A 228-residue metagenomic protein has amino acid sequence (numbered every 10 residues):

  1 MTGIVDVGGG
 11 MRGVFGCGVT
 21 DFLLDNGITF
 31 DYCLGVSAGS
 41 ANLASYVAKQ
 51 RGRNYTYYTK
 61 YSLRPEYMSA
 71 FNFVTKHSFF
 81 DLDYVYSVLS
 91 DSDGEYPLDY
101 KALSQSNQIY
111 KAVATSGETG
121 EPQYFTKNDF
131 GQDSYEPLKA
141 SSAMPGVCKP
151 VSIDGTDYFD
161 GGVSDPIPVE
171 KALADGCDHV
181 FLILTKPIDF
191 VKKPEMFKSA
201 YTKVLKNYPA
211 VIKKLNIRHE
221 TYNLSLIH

Functional and structural regions predicted by a protein language model:
M1-V36, A44-I227: Patatin-like phospholipase
